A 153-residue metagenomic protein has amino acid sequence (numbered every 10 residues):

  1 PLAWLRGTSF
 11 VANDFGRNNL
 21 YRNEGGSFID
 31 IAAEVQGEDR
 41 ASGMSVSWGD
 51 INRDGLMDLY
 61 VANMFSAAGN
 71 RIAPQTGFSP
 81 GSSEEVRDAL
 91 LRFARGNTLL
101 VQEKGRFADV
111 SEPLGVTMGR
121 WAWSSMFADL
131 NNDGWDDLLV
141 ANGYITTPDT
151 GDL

Functional and structural regions predicted by a protein language model:
P1-L153: Acidic, glycine/proline-rich Ca2+-coordinating loop motifs
